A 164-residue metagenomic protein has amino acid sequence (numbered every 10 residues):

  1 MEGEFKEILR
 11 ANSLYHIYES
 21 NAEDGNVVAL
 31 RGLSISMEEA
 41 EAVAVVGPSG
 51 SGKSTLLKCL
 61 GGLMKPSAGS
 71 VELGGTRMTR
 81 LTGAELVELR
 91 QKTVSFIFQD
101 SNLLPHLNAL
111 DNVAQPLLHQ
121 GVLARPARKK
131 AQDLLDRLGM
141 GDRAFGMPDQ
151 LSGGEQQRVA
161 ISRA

Functional and structural regions predicted by a protein language model:
M1-E2: A short, compositionally biased domain-edge/stem linker segment
F5-A164: ABC family nucleotide-binding domain
